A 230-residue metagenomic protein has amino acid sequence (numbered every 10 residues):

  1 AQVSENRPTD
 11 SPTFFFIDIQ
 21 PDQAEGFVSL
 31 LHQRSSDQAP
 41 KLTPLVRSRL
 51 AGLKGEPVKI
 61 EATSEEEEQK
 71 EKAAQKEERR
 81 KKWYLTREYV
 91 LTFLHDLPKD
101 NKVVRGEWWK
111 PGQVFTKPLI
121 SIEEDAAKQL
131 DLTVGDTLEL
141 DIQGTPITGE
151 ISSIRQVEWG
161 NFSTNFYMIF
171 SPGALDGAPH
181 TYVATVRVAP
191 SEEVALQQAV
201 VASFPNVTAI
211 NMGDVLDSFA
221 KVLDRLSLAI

Functional and structural regions predicted by a protein language model:
A1-I230: Alpha-helical transmembrane segments of bacterial inner-membrane membrane proteins
